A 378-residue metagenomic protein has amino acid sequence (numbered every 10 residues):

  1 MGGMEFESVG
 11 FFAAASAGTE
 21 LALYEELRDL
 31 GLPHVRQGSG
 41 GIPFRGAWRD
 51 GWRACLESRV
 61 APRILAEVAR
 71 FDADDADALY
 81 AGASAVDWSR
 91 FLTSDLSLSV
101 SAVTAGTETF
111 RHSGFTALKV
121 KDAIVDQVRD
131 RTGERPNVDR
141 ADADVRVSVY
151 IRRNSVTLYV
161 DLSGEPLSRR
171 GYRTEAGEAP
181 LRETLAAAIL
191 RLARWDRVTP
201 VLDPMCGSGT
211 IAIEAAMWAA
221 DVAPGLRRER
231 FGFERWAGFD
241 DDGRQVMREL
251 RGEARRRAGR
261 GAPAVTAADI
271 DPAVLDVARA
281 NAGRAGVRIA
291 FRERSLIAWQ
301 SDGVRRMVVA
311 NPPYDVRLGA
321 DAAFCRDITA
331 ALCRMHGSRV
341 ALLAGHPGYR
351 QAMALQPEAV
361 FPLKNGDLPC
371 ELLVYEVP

Functional and structural regions predicted by a protein language model:
G2-V145: Non-catalytic nucleic-acid substrate-recognition regions in nucleic-acid-modifying enzymes
M4, G10, A14, G18 (+4 more regions): Conserved Class I SAM-dependent methyltransferase catalytic core
S39, E293-S295, A344: Short loop/edge segments at beta-strand edges and connector loops that shape dinucleotide/nucleotide cofactor-binding
S89-F91, A298-V304: Short amphipathic alpha-helix with an adjacent loop that forms part of the alpha/beta core around
L158-R194: SAM-dependent Rossmann-like transferase core, predominantly class I methyltransferases with a strong bias toward
L181-S301: Conserved S-adenosyl-L-methionine
R305-N311: Short SAM/SAH-binding signature in class I
